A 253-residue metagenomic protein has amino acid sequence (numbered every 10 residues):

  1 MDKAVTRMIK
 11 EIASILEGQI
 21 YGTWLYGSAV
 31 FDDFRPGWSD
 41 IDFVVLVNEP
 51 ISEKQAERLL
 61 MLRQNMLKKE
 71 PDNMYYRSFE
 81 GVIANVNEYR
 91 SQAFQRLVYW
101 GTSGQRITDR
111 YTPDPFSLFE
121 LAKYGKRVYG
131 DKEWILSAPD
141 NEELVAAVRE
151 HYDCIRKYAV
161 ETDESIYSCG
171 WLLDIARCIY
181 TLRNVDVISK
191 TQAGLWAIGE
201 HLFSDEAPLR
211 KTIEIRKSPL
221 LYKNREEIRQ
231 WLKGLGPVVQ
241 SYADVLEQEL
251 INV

Functional and structural regions predicted by a protein language model:
M1-W24, Q55-A56, V253: Helical scaffold of the NTase/Pol beta-like nucleotidyltransferase catalytic core
K3, R7-E11, R58-N65, G234 (+1 more regions): Long, highly charged amphipathic alpha-helices
I12, L16, M66, A197-G199: Broad structural signal for hydrophobic residues in well-ordered alpha-helices, predominantly aliphatic
E17-Q19, G37, D72-R77: Short helix-terminating capping/connector loops at secondary-structure junctions
L25-R63, S78-I83: Catalytic metal-binding acidic patch
S28, V86-E88, K217: Residues that form or immediately flank small-molecule/cofactor binding pockets and catalytic motifs
A56, M61-S165, C178: Conserved NTP/Mg2+-binding pocket subregion across the NTase superfamily
G125-R127, D131-V253: Nucleotidyltransferase catalytic cores
